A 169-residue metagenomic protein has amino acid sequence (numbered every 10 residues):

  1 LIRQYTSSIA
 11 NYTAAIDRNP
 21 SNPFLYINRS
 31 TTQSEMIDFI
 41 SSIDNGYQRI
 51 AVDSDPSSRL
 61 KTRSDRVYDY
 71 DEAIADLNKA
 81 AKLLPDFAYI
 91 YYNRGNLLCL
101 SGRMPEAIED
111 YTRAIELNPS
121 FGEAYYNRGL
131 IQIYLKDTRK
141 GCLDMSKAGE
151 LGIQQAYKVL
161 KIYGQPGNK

Functional and structural regions predicted by a protein language model:
L1-K169: Alpha-helical tetratricopeptide repeat
